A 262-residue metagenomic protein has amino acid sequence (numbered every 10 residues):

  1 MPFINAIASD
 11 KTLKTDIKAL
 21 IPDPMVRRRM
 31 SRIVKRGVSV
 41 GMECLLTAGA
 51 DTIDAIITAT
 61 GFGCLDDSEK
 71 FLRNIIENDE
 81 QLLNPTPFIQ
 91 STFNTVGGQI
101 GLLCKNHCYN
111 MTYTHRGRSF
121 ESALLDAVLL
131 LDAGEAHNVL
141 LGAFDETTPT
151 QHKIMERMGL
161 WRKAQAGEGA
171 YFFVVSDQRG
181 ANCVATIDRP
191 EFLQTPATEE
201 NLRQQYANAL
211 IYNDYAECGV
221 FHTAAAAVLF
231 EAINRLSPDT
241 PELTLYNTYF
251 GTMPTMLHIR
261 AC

Functional and structural regions predicted by a protein language model:
M1-E121, L129-A133, A143-C262: Conserved "HGTGT" condensation-loop signature of ketosynthase/thiolase-family condensing enzymes that catalyze
L124: Short-chain dehydrogenase/reductase
